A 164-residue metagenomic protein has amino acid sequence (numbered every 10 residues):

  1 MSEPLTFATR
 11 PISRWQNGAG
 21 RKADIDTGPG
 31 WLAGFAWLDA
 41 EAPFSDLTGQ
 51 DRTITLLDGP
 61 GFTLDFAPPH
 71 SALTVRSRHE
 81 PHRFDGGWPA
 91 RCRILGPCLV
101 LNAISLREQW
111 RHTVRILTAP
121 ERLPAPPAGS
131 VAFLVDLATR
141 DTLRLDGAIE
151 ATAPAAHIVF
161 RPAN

Functional and structural regions predicted by a protein language model:
M1-N164: Jelly-roll (double-stranded beta-helix
